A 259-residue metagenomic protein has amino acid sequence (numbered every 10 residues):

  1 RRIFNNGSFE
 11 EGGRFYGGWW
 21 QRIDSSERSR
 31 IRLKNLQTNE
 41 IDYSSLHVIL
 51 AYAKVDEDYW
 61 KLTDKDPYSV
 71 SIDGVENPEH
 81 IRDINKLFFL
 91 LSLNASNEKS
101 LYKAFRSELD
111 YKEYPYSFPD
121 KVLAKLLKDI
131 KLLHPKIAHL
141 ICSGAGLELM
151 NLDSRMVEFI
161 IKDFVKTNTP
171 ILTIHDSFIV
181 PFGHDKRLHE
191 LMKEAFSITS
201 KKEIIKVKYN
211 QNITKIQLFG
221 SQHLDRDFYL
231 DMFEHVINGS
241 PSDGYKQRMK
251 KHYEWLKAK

Functional and structural regions predicted by a protein language model:
R1-L36, K202-K259: Non-catalytic nucleic-acid-binding interfaces of large nucleic-acid enzymes and RNP effectors
W19-C142: Helical catalytic core of nucleic-acid polymerases
D42-Y43, F89, P170-P181: Catalytic palm active-site di-aspartate
H139-R155: Adenine-nucleotide phosphate-binding core of ATP-dependent small-molecule kinases
R155-I174: Active-site palm subdomain of RNA-directed nucleic acid polymerases
F182-K186: Helix N-cap motif at beta-to-alpha junctions
A195-K202: A common structural junction motif
